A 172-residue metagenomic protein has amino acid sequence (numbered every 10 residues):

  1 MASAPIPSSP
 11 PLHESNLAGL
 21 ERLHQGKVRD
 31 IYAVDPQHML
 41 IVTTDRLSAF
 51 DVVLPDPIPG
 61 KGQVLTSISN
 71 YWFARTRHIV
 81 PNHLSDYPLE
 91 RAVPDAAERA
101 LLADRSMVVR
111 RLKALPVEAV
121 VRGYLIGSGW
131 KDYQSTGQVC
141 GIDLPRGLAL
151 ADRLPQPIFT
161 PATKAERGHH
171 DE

Functional and structural regions predicted by a protein language model:
A2-A165: Active-site loop/lid in soluble adenylation, ligation, and acyl-transfer enzymes
H170-E172: Short, intrinsically disordered, charge-balanced linker/junction segments flanking boundaries in proteins
